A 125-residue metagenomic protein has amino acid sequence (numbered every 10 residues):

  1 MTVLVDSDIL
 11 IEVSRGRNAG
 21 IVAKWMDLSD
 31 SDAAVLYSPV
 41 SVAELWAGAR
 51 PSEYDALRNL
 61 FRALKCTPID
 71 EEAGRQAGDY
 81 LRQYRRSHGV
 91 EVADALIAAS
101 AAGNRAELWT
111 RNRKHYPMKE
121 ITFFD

Functional and structural regions predicted by a protein language model:
M1-T2, A98-D125: Acidic, PIN/NYN-like endoribonuclease modules and their adjacent C-terminal/linker elements
M1-Y37, W46-R62: Short, well-structured N-terminal submotif of metal-dependent ribonuclease cores
V5-D6, Y37-S38, V90-E91, N112-R113 (+1 more regions): Histidine- and aromatic-rich ligand-binding microenvironments
D6-S7, L45, A77, A101: Generic structural signal for small/hydrophobic residues in well-ordered secondary structure, especially within
L10-I11, V42-L45, G74, Y116: A generic structural signal for short hydrophobic patches within well-formed alpha-helices
G20, K65-R111: Active-site neighborhoods of divalent-metal-dependent phosphate/nucleic-acid chemistry enzymes
S52-A56, Y84, F123-D125: Short, hinge-like loop/turn segments at secondary-structure boundaries
